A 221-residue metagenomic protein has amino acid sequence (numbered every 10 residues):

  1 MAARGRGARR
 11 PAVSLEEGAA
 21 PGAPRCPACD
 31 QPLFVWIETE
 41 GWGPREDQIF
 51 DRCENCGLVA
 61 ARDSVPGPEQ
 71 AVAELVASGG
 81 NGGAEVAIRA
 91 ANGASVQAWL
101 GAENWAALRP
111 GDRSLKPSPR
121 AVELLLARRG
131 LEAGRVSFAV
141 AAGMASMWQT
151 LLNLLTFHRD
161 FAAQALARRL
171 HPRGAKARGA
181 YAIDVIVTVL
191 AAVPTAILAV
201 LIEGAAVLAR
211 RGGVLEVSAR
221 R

Functional and structural regions predicted by a protein language model:
M1-A84, I88, F138, A165-L166 (+2 more regions): Conserved N-terminal segment of class I S-adenosyl-L-methionine
A3-A12, A91-A127, A141: Short, glycine-/aromatic-enriched active-site segment of Class I SAM-dependent methyltransferases
P24-V35, P119-A139, P194: A SAM-dependent methyltransferase catalytic signature shared across enzymes that methylate proteins
E38-E40, Q48, S64-G67, Q97-A102 (+1 more regions): Short aromatic-enriched loop/helix-cap "lid" or pocket-rim segments at secondary-structure transitions that line
E40-P44, G134-R173: Conserved catalytic loop of SAM-dependent methyltransferase domains
C53-P66, L75, G93, R128-A133 (+2 more regions): Phosphate/oxyanion-binding loops and surfaces in catalytic or ligand/nucleic-acid-binding neighborhoods
M144, L151, A182-L208: A hydrophobic membrane-anchoring feature enriched in long, contiguous, low-charge segments that mark signal-anchor
F161-A191: Extended, charge-rich helix/loop segments that form flexible, surface "patches" used to engage negatively charged
